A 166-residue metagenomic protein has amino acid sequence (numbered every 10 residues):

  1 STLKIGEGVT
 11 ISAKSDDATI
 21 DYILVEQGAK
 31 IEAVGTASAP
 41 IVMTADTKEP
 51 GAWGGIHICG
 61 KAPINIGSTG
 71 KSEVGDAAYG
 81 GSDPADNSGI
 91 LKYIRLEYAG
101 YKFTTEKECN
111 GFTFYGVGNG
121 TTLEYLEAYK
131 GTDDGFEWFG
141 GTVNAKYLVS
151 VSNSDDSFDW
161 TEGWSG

Functional and structural regions predicted by a protein language model:
S1-G166: Beta-strand/loop edge motif enriched in small/polar residues
